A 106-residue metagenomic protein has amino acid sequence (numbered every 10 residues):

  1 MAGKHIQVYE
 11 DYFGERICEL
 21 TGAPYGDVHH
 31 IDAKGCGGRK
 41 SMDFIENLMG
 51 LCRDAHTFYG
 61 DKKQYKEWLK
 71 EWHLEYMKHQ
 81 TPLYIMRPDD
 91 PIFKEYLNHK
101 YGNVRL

Functional and structural regions predicted by a protein language model:
M1-H5, A33, C52: Generic structural signal for alpha-helix starts
M1-I17, G38-M42, E46, H79: Short, charged surface segments at domain edges that flank catalytic/cofactor-binding sites
C18-T21, C52: Short cysteine-rich clusters marking metal-coordination/redox-active sites
G22-G26, Y59: Cys/His-rich microdomains that often coordinate metals
Y25-G26, C52, L69: A composition/secondary-structure signal for short, hydrophobic, low-basic-content segments with alpha-helix propensity
Y25-R39: Short recognition patches in nucleic-acid-associated and regulatory proteins
H30, A55-H56: Histidine-centered divalent metal-coordination motifs
G35-M49, T57-L106: Polybasic, low-complexity binding patches
